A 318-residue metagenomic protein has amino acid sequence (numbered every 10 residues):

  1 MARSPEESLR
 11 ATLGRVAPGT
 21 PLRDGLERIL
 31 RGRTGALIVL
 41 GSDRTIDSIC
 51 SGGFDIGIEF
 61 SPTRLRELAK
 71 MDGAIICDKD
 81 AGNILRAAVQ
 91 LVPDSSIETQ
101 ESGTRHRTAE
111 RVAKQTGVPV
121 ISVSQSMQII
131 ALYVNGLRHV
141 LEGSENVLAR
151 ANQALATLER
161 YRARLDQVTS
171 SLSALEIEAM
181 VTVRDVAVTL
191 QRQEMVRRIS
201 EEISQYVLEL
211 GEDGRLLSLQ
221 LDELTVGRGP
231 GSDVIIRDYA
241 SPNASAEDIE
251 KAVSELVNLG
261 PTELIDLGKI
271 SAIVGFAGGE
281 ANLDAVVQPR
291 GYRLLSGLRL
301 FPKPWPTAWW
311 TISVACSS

Functional and structural regions predicted by a protein language model:
A2-G260: Divalent-cation
P230-A315: Long, highly charged, low-complexity intrinsically disordered interaction regions that mediate electrostatic DNA/RNA
